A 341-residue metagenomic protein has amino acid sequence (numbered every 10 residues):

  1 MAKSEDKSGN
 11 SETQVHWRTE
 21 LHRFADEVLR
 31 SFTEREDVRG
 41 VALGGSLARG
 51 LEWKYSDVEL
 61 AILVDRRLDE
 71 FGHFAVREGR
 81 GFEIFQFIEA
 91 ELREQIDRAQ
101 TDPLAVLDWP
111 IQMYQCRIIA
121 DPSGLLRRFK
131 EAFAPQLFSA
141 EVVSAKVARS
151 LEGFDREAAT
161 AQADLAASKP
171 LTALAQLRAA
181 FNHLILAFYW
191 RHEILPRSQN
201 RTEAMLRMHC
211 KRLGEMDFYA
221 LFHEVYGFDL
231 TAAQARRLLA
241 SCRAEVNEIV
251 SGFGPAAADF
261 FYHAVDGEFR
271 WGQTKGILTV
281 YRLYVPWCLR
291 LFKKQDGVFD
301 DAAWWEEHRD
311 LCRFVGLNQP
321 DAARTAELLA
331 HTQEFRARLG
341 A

Functional and structural regions predicted by a protein language model:
S4-G9: Short, basic, low-complexity termini and linkers enriched in Ser/Thr/Gly/Pro that act as targeting/leader peptides
N10, H22, I96, L125-F133 (+2 more regions): Generic hydrophobic, helix-prone segments enriched in Leu/Val/Ile
S11, R39-G40, F133, A140 (+1 more regions): Generic signal for short, ordered secondary-structure residues within or immediately flanking folded domains
S11-S56, A61-M113: Metal-dependent nucleotidyltransferase catalytic core
F85-L92, F133-P135, F218-F222: Short secondary-structure transition/capping segments
L92-R156: Internal, well-ordered alpha/beta segment that forms a basic, Gly-enriched binding/recognition surface
V142-A341: Conserved nucleotidyltransferase catalytic core and NTase-mimicking acidic/glycine-rich helix/loop elements in nucleic
